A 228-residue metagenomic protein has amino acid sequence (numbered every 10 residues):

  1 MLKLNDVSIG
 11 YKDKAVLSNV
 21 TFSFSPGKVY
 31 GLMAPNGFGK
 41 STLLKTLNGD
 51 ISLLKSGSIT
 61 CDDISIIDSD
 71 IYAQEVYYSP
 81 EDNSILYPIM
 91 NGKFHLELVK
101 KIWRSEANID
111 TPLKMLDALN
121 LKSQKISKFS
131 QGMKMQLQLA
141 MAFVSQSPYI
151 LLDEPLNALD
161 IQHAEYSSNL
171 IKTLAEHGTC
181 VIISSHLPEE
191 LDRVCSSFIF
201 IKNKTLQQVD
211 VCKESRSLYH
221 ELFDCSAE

Functional and structural regions predicted by a protein language model:
L2, L17-N19: Conserved structural motif at the start of ABC-family nucleotide-binding domains
M33-P35: The feature captures the beta-strand-to-loop junction immediately N-terminal to the Walker
N48-G49: Helix-to-loop junction immediately C-terminal to a conserved catalytic motif
L53-Y72: Conserved ABC transporter NBD signature motif
P88-I102: Q-loop/switch helix immediately C-terminal to the Walker
E97, R104-K122: Conserved ABC ATPase "signature" region
S184-H186: H-loop/switch region of ABC-family ATPase nucleotide-binding domains
